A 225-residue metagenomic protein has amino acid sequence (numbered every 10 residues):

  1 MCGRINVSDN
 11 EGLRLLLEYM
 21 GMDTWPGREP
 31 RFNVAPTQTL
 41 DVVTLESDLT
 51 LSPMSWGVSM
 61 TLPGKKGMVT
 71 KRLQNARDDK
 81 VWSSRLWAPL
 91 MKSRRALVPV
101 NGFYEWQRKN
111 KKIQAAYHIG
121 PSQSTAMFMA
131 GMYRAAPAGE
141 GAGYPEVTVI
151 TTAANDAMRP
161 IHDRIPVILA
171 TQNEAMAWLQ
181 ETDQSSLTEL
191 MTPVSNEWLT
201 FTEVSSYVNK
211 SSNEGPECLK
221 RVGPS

Functional and structural regions predicted by a protein language model:
M1-S225: Short linear sequence motif anchored by a di-proline
